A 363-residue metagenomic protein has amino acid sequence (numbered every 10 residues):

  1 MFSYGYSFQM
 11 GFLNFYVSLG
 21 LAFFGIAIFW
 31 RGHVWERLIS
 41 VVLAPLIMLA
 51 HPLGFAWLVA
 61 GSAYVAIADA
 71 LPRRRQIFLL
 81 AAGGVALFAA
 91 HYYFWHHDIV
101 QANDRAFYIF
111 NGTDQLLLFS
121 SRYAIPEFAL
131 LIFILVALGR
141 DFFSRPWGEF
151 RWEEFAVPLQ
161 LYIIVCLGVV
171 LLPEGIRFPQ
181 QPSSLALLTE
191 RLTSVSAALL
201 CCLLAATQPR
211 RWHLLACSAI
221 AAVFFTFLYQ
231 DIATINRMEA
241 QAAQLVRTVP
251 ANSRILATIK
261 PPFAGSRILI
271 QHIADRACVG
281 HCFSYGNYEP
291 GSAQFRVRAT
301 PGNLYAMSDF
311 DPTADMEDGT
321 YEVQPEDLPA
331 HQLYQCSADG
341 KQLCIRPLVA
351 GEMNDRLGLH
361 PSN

Functional and structural regions predicted by a protein language model:
M1, G5-F24: Multi-pass, polyprenyl lipid-linked donor-dependent membrane glycosyltransferases
N14, S18, L43-L192: Transmembrane catalytic cores of multi-pass membrane glycosyltransferases and polysaccharide-assembly enzymes
A22-I28, Y64-D69, I109, A222-F224: Alpha-helical transmembrane segments and their membrane-interface exit regions
F24, I28, P45, A63 (+2 more regions): Alpha-helical transmembrane segments of multipass membrane proteins
F24-L38: Membrane-interface transmembrane helices that cradle and orient dolichyl/undecaprenyl
A206-Y229: Signature aromatic-anchored transmembrane alpha helix within multi-pass, membrane-resident enzymes that catalyze glycan
F224-V246: Hydrophobic alpha-helical transmembrane segments in integral membrane proteins
I235, V246-G340: Short periplasmic/luminal acceptor-recognition loop of GT-C membrane glycosyltransferases, typified by
